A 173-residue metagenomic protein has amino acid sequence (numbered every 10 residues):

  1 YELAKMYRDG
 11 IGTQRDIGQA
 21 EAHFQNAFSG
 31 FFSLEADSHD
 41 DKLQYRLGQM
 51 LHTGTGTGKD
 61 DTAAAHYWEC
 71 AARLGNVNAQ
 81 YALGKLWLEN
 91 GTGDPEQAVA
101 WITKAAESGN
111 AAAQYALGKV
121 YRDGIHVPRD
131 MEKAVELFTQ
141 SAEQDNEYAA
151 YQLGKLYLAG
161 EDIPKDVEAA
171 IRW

Functional and structural regions predicted by a protein language model:
E2-D9, G30, Q44-T53, T57 (+4 more regions): Hydrophobic face of amphipathic alpha-helices that form TPR/SEL1-like repeat modules and related alpha-solenoid
D9-I11, D16, G30-S33, D37-D40 (+8 more regions): Short helix-capping/linker turns of helical repeat alpha-solenoids
G18-S29, E168-W173: TPR/TPR-like (Sel1-like) alpha-helical repeat modules
Q19, Q25, Q44, L74 (+6 more regions): Glutamine-centric residue-chemistry signal
F24, F31-F32, W68, I102 (+1 more regions): Hydrophobic/aromatic packing residues within the alpha-helices of TPR/SEL1-like helical repeat arrays
F28-A36, A98, A134: Repeat-mediated protein-protein interaction surfaces in helical alpha-solenoids
